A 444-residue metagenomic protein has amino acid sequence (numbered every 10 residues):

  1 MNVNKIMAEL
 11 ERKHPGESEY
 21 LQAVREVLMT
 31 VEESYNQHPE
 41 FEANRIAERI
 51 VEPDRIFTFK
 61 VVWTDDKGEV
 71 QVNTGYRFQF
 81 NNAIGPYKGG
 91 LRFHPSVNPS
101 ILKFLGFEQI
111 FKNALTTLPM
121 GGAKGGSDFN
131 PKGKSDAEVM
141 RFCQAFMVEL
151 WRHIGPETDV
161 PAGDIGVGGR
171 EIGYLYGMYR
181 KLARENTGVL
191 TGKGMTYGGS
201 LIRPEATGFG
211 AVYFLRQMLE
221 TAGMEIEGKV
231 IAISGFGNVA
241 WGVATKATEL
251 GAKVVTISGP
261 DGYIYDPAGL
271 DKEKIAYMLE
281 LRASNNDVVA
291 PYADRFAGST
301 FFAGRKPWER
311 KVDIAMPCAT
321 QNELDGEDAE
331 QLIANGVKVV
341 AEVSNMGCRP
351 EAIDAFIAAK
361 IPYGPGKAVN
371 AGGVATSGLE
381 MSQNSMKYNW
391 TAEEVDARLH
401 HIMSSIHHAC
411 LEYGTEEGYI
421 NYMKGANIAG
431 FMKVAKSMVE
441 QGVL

Functional and structural regions predicted by a protein language model:
M1, P15, E19-Q22, E26 (+24 more regions): Conserved active-site and cofactor/substrate-binding residues in soluble primary-metabolism enzymes
N2-A23, M218, I333-L444: Adenosine-phosphate binding glycine-rich loop
E40-Q71: Structured beta-strand/loop patches that form or line metal/cofactor-binding pockets in enzymes
E69-I110: N-terminal cap/recognition module
H94, N113-E227: Glycine/serine-rich phosphate-binding loop and adjoining beta1-alpha1 elements at the start of nucleotide-handling
T191-G194, G199-K311: Glycine-rich phosphate/diphosphate-binding loop of Rossmann-like nucleotide-binding domains
G262-Y363, A368: Rossmann-like adenosine-cofactor binding region
